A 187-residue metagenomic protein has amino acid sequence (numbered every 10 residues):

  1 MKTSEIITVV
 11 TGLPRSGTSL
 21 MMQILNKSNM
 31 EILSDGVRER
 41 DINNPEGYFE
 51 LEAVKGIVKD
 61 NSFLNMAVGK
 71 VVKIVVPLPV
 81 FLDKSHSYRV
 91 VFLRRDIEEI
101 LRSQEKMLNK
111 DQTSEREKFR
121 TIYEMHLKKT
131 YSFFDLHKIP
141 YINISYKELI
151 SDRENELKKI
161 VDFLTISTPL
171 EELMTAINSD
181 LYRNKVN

Functional and structural regions predicted by a protein language model:
M1-V68, N178-V186: PAPS-dependent sulfotransferase catalytic core
D35-V37, I144, E171: Residue-level detector of family-conserved "landmark" positions at structurally sensitive sites
V71-P169: PAPS-dependent sulfotransferase catalytic domain
F134, V186-N187: Short, highly charged low-complexity linear segments
L170-N178: Short, flexible loop/turn segments with low-complexity composition
